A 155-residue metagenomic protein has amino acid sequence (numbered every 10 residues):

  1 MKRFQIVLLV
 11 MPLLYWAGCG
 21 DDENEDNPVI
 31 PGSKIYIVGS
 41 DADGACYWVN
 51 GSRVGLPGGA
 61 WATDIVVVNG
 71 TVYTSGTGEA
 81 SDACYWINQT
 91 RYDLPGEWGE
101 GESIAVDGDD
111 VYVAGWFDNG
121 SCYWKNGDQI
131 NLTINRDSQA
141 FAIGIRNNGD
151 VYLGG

Functional and structural regions predicted by a protein language model:
M1-V7: Bacterial N-terminal signal peptides that target proteins for export
V7-L8, P28: Alpha-helical protein-protein interaction elements
Y15-G18: C-terminal motif of bacterial Sec signal peptides marking the signal peptidase cleavage site
E23-G155: Residue-level hotspots at or immediately adjacent to binding/recognition sites across diverse folds
